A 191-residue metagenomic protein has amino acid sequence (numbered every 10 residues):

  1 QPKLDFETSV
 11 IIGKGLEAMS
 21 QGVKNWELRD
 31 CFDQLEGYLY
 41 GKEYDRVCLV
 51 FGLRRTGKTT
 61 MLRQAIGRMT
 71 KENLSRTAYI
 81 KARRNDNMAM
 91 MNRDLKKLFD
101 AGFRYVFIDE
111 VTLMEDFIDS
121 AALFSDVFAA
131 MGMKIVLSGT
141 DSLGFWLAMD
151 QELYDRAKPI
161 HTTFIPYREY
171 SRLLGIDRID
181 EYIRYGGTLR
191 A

Functional and structural regions predicted by a protein language model:
Q1-Y44: A short, basic N-terminal segment
V50: Hydrophobic anchor at the beta1->P-loop junction of P-loop NTPases
K58: Conserved lysine of the Walker
M61, A65: Hydrophobic positions on the alpha1 helix immediately C-terminal to the Walker A/P-loop
L74-G102: Short glycine-rich substrate-engagement loop in P-loop NTPases that contacts/grips substrate
F99-A121: Conserved P-loop NTPase "ATPase switch" module shared by AAA+ and STAND
D109, M133-T140: Structural recognition of the conserved hydrophobic beta-strand(s) that form the central parallel beta-sheet of P-loop
M131, T140-A191: Interdomain motor-coupling "hinge/lid" segment immediately C-terminal to the ATP-binding subdomain of NTP-driven enzymes
